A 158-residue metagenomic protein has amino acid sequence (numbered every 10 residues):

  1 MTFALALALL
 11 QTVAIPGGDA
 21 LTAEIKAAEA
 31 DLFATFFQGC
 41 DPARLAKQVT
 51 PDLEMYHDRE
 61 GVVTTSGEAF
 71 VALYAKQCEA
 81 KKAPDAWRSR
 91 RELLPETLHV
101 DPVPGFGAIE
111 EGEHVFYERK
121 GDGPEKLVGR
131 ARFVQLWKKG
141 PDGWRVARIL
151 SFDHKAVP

Functional and structural regions predicted by a protein language model:
T2-P51, E68, V157-P158: Short, low-complexity N-terminal intrinsically disordered segments enriched in polar/charged residues
G18, P42-F106, L127-V128: A solvent-exposed, acidic/Ser-Thr-rich amphipathic alpha-helical stretch
E29, R90-E92, E110, H114 (+2 more regions): Polar/charged side chains located within well-ordered beta-strands of beta-rich proteins
P51-E54, E111-R119, F152-D153: Generic short beta-strand segments
T97, E113, R130-V134: Well-ordered beta-strand positions in beta-sheet-rich domains
L98-A108, P124, W137-G143: A short, structured loop/turn motif at beta-sheet edges
E125-V157: Short beta-strand edge/turn micro-motifs at domain boundaries
